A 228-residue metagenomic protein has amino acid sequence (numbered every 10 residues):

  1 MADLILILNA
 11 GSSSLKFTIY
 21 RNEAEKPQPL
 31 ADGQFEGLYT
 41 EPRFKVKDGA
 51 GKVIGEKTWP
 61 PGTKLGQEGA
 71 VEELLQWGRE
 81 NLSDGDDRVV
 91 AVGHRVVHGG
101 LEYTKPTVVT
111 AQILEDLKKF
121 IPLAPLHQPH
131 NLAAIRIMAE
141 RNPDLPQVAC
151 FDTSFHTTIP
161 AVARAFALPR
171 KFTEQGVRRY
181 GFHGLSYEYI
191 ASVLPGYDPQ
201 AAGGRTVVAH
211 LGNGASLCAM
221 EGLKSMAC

Functional and structural regions predicted by a protein language model:
D3, Q28, D86, A133 (+2 more regions): Non-transmembrane, aqueous-exposed alpha-helical and coiled segments at domain scale
I5-I7, S14-K64: Short glycine-rich, Thr/Ser-proximal phosphate-binding strand/loop in the N-terminal lobe of ATP-dependent enzymes
I5-I7, V89-G93, V148, T206-H210: Short glycine-aspartate micro-motif
S12, L65-G69, V108, Q112 (+3 more regions): Conserved active-site and cofactor/substrate-binding residues in soluble primary-metabolism enzymes
P42-V90, A134-R136: Conserved active-site "lid/cap" helical segment
W77-H127, V148, F155-A163: Short beta-strand-loop/turn "lid" adjacent to the catalytic site in phosphate-handling enzymes
F155-C228: Glycine-rich phosphate-binding loop of actin/hexokinase-like ATP-binding domains
